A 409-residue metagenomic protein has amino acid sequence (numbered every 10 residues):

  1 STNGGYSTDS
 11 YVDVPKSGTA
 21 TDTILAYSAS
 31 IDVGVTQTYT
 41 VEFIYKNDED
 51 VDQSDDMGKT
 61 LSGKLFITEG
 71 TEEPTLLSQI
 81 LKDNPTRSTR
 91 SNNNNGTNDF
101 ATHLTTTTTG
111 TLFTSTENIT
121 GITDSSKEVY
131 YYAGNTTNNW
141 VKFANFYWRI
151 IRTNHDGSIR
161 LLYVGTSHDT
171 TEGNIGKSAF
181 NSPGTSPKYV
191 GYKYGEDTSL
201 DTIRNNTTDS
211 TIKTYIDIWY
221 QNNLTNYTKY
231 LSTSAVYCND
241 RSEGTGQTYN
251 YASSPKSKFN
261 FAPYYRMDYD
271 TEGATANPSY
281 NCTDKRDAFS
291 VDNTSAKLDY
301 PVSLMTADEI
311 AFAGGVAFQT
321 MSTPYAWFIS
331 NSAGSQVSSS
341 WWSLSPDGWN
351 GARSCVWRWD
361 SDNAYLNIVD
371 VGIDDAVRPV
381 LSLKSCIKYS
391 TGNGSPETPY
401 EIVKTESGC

Functional and structural regions predicted by a protein language model:
S1-V14, K59: Surface-exposed interaction patch
T2, S7, I44-K46, T68-G70 (+1 more regions): Predominantly extracellular/luminal cell-surface or secreted proteins
S7, K16-T23, I31-V33, E73-C409: Long, domain-scale functional regions
Y11, S28, S62-K64, Y147 (+1 more regions): Well-ordered beta-strand positions in beta-sheet-rich domains
T23-P74: C-terminal, structured domain-capping segment
